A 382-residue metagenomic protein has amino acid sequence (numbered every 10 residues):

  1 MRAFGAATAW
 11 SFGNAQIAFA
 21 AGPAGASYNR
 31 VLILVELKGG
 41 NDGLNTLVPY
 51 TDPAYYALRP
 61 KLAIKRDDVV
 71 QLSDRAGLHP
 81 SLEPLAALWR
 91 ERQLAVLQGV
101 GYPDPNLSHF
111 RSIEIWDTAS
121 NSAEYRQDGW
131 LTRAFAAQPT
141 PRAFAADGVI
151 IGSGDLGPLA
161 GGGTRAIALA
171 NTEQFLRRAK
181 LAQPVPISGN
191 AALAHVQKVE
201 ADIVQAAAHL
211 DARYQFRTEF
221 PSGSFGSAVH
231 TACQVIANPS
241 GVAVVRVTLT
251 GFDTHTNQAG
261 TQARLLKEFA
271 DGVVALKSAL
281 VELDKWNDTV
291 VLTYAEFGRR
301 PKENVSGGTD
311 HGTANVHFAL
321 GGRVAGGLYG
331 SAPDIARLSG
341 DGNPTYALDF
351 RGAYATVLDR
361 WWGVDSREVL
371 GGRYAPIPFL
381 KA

Functional and structural regions predicted by a protein language model:
M1-L283, K302, V316-A382: Feature for exported/extracytoplasmic and membrane-associated proteins, marking the mature portion
A279-V305: Metal-dependent active-site segment of extracytoplasmic phospho-/sulfohydrolases and closely related
G307-G308, L348: Short Gly/Pro-enriched turn/cap motifs at secondary-structure boundaries
H311-T313: Phosphate-handling catalytic cores of nucleic-acid transaction enzymes
